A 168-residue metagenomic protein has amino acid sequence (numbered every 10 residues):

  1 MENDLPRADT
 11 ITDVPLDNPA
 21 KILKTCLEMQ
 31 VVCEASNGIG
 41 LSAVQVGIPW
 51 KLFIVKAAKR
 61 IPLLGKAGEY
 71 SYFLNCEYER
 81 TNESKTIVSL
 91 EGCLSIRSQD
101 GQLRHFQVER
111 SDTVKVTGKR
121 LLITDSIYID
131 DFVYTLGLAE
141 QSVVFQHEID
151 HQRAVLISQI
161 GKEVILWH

Functional and structural regions predicted by a protein language model:
M1-H168: Positively charged
